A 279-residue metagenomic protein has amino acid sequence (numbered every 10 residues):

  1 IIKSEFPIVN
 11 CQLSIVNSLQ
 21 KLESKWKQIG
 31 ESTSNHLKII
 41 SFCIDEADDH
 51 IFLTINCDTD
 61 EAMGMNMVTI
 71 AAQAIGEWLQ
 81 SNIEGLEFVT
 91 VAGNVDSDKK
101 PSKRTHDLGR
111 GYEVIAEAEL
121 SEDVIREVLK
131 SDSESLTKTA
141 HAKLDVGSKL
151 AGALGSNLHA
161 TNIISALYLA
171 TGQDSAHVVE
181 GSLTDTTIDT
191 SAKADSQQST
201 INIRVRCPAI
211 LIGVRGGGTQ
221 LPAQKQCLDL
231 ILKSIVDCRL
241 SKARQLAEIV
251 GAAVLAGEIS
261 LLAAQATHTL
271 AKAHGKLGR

Functional and structural regions predicted by a protein language model:
I1-D96, K100-P101: Signature of multi-pass transmembrane helix bundles
K3, C11-K21, D60-M63, M67-A71 (+5 more regions): Catalytic cores of large soluble enzymes that bind and process phosphate-bearing ligands
F6-V16, S191-I201, S234-L240: Short, basic, low-complexity termini and linkers enriched in Ser/Thr/Gly/Pro that act as targeting/leader peptides
S24, Q28-E31, Q73-E77, S81-E84 (+4 more regions): Short, intrinsically disordered, mixed-charge
S32-I44, N82-N94, L136-A140, D174-S182 (+3 more regions): Flexible, glycine/charged-enriched surface loops at secondary-structure junctions
C57-Q220: Glycine-rich anion/phosphate-binding loop at the beta-strand->alpha-helix junction
S199, R204-R279: Internal helix-turn-beta structural module
